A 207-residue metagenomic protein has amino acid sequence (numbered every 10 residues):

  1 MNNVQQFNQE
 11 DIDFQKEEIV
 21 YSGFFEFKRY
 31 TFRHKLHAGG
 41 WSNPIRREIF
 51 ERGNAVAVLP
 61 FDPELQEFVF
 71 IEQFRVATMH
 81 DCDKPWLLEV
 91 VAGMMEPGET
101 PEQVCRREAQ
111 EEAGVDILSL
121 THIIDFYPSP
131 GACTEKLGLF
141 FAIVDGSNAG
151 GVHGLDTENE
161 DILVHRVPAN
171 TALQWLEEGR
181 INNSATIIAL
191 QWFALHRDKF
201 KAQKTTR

Functional and structural regions predicted by a protein language model:
M1-F7, D11-I12, K16, E72 (+6 more regions): Nudix hydrolase/Nudix homology domain
V20-L65: Acidic, metal-coordinating catalytic segment for phosphate/diphosphate chemistry, firing primarily on the Nudix
F32-H37, S129-G150: Active-site-adjacent beta-strand/loop module that shapes the phosphate/pyrophosphate-binding cleft
K35-H37, D62-E64, F74, I143-S147 (+2 more regions): Short loop segments at secondary-structure junctions
R47-F50, E67-R107, D156-E158, I162: Conserved Nudix-box catalytic region and its N-terminal flanking loop in Nudix hydrolases and closely related
P60, F70, F141-A142, R166: Conserved hydrophobic "DFG−1" position in protein kinase catalytic cores
G114-V115, I181: Helix N-cap/coil-helix junction residues
D116-T121, Y127: Acidic/glycine-rich phosphate/pyrophosphate-binding loops and surrounding catalytic core that coordinate Mg2+
